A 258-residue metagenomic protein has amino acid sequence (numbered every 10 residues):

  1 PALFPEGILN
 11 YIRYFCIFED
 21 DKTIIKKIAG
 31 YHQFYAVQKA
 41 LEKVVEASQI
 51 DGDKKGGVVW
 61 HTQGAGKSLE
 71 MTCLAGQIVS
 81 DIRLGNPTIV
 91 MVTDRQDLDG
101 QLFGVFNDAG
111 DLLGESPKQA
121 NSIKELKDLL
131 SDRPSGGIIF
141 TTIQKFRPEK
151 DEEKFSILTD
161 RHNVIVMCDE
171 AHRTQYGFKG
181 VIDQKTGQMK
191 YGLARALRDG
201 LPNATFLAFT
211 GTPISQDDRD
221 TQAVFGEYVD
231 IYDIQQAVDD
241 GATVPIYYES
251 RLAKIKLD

Functional and structural regions predicted by a protein language model:
P1-T88, D97-L113, Q144, R161-N163 (+1 more regions): ATP-dependent helicase/translocase motor core
K26-G30, A65, V92, Q96 (+8 more regions): Hydrophobic alpha-helical scaffolding
T93-Q96, P117-D128, I143-P148: Conserved helicase motor
L112-A120, G241: Conserved AMP-binding/adenylation subdomain of ANL enzymes
N121-I139, F155-L158: Conserved motor-coupling elements within RecA-like helicase/translocase cores
Q144-E153, T159-D258: Signature of the SF2 helicase/ATPase Hel1-core->accessory helical subdomain module
